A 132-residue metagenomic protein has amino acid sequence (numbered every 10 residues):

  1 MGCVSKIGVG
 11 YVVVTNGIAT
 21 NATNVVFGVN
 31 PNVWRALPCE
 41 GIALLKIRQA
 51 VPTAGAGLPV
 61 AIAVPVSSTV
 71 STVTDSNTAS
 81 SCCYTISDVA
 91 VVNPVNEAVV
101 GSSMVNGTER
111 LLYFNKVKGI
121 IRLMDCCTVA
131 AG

Functional and structural regions predicted by a protein language model:
M1-I18, V129-G132: Short, intrinsically disordered N-terminal pre-domain segments
C3, T23-V25, S71: Aromatic-residue detector
Y11-E40, A50-A56: Surface-exposed ligand/attachment interfaces on beta-rich extracellular proteins
L37, I47-G132: Acidic, glycine/polar-enriched metal-coordinating patches/loops that mediate binding to polyanionic ligands
